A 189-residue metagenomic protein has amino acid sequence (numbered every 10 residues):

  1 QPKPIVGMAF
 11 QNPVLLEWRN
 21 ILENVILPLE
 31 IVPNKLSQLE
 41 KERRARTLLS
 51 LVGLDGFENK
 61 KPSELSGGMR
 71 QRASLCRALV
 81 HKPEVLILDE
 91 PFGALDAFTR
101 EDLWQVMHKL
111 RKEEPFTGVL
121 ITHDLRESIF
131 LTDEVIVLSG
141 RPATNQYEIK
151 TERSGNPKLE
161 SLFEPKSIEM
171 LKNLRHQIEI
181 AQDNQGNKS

Functional and structural regions predicted by a protein language model:
P2, L22, E58-K61: Signature (C-motif/LSGGQ) region and adjacent switch/coupling loops of ABC-type ATPase nucleotide-binding domains
L22-V32, E42: Short helical segment in ABC ATPase nucleotide-binding domains corresponding to the A-loop/adjacent helical element
Q38-F57, K109: Conserved ABC ATPase "signature" region
K60-S63, H81: Conserved signature/switch motifs of ABC ATPase nucleotide-binding domains
L75: Hydrophobic anchor residue at the start of the ABC signature
L86-D89: Catalytic Walker B motif of ABC-type/P-loop ATPase nucleotide-binding domains
R100-E114: Helical segment within the ABC ATPase nucleotide-binding domain
